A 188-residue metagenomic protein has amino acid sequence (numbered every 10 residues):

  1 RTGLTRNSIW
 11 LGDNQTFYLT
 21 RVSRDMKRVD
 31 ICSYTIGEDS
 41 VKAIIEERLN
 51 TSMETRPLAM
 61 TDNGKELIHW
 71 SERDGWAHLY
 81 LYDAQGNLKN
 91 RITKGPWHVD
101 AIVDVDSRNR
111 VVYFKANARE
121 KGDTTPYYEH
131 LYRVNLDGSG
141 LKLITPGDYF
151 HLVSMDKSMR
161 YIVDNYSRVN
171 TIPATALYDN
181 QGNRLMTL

Functional and structural regions predicted by a protein language model:
R1-S23, K27-S33, V41-P57, W70 (+3 more regions): Non-catalytic accessory segments flanking enzyme active sites
F17, V111-V112: Entry beta-strands of beta-propeller and related beta-repeat scaffolds
T35-D39, D83-N87, N135-S139, N180-Q181: Short loop/turn segments that connect beta-strands within beta-propeller blades
A43-E46, H78-K94, H130: Polyanionic (Asp/Glu-rich) segments that form extended negatively charged tracts
L49-N63, S107-R108, A118: Short coil-to-beta transitions that initiate beta-strands within beta-rich domains
G64-A77, D106-R108, K115-A116: Loop/turn-rich, solvent-exposed surfaces of beta-rich toroidal or solenoidal domains
A118-R119, Y127-H130: Beta-propeller blade termini and top-face loops
